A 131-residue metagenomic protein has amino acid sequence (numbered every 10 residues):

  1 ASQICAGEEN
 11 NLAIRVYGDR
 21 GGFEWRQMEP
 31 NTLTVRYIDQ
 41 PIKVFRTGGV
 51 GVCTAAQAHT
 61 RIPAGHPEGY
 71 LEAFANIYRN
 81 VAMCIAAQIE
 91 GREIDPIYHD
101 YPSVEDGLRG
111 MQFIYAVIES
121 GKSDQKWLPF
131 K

Functional and structural regions predicted by a protein language model:
A1-R15, E105: Rossmann-like dinucleotide-binding domain that binds NAD(P)(H)
I4-C5, G21-R26, R109: Short linear motifs in intrinsically disordered
R15, R20-Y101: C-terminal glycine/acidic-rich active-site capping loop/insertion
E72, E105-R109: A generic "alpha-helical surface" signal
V81, G107, D124: Hydrophobic, well-ordered secondary-structure elements that form the walls of internal hydrophobic environments
I97-E105, L128-K131: C-terminal/domain-terminus segments
L108-G121: C-terminal hydrophobic helical "lid"/dimerization subdomain of Rossmann-like NAD(P)H-dependent oxidoreductases
E119-K131: C-terminal capping/lid region of NAD(P)-dependent oxidoreductase domains
